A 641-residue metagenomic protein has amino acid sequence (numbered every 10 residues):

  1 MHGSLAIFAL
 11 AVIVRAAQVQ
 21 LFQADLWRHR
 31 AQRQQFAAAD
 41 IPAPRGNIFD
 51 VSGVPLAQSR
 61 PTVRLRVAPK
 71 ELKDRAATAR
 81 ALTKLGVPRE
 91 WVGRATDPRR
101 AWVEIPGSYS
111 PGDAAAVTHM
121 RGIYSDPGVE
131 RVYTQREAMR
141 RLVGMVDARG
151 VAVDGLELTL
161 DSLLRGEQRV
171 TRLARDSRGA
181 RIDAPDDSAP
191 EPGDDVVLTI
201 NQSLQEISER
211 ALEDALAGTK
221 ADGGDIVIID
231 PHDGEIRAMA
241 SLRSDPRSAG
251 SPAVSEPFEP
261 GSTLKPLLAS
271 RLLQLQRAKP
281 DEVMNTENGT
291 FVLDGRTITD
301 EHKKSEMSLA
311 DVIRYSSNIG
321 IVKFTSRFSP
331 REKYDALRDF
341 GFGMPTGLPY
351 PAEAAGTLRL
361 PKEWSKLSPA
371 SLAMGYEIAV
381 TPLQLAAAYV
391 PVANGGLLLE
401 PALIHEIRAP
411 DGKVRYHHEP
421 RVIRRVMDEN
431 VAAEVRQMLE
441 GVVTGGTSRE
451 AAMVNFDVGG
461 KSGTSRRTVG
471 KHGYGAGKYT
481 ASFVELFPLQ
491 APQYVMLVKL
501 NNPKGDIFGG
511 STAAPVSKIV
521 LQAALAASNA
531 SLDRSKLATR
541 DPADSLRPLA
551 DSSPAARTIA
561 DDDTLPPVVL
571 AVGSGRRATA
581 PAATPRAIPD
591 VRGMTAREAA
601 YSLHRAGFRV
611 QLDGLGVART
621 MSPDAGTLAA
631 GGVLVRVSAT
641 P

Functional and structural regions predicted by a protein language model:
M1-L26: Hydrophobic alpha-helical transmembrane signal-anchor segments
L21-F22, V67, E71, A77-V87 (+3 more regions): Small/polar-residue-rich segments within soluble enzyme cores
Q34-A38, T62-E71, A79-L82, R99-S108 (+12 more regions): Second-shell loop/turn segments in exported
A43, Q58-R64, V146, A238-S244: Short beta->alpha transition motifs characteristic of CBS
V92-A101, A221-D233, R237, M284-G289 (+4 more regions): Acidic/histidine-enriched alpha-helical segments
R175-D187, G224-P260, S270-N502: Beta-lactam-recognizing serine transpeptidase/beta-lactamase-like catalytic domain environment
A180-G224: Conserved, well-ordered alpha-helix/loop/beta-strand core segments that scaffold catalytic motifs
N455, N502, I519-P641: Ligand-recognition elements built from short beta-strands and adjacent flexible loops
